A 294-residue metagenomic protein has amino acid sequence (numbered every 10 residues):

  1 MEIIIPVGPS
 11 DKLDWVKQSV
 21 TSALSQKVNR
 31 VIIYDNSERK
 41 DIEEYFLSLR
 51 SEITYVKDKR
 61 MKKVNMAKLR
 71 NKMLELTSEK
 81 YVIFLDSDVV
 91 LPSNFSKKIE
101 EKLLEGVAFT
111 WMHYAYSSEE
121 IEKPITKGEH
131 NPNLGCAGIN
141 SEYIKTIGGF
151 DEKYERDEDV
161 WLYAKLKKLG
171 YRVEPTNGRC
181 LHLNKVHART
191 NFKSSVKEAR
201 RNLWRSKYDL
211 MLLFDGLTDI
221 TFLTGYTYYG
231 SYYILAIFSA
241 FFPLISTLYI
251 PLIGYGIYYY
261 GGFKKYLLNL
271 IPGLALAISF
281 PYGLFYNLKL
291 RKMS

Functional and structural regions predicted by a protein language model:
S10-S25: Short, well-formed alpha-helical segments that are part of the catalytic scaffolds of diverse glycosyltransferases
D35-E43, R60, D86-V90: A conserved acidic beta->alpha catalytic loop
K59-T77: Glycine-rich, basic loop-to-helix element that forms the pyrophosphate-binding segment of sugar-nucleotide handling
V82: Short aromatic/hydrophobic "clamp" motif used to bind/position activated sugar donors
V90-E122: Conserved donor NDP-sugar-binding/catalytic core segment of glycosyltransferases
I121-I139, E155, V196-R200: A recurrent flexible, glycine/aromatic-enriched loop bordering the glycosyltransferase active site that acts as
R156-L162: Acidic donor-binding loop at a coil-to-helix junction in glycosyltransferase catalytic cores that engages
C180, N191-I220, G273-G283: Catalytic core of nucleotide-sugar-dependent glycosyltransferases
